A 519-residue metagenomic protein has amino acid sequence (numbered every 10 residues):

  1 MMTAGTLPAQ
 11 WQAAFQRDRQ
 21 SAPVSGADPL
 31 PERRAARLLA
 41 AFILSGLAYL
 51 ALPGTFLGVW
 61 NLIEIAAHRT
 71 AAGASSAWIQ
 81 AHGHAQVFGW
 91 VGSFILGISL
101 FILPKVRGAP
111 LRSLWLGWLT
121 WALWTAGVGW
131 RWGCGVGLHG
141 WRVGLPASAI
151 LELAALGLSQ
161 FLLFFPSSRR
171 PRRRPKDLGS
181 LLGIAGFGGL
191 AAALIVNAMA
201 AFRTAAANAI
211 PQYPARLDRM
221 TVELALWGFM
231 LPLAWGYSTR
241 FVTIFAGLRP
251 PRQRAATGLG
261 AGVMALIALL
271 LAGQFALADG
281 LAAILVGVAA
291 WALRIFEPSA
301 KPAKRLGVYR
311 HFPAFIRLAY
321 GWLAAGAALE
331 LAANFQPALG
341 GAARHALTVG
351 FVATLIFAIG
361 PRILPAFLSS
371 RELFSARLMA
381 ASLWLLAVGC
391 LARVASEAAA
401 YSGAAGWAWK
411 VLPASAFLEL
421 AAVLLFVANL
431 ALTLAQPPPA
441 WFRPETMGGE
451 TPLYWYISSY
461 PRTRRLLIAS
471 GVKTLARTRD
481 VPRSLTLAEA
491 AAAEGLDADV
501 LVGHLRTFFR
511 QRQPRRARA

Functional and structural regions predicted by a protein language model:
M1-M2, A519: Initiator methionine at the very start of the polypeptide chain
M2-R443: Hydrophobic alpha-helical transmembrane segments of multi-pass integral membrane proteins
F442-R518: Compact, charge-rich alpha-helical regulatory domains located at protein termini
